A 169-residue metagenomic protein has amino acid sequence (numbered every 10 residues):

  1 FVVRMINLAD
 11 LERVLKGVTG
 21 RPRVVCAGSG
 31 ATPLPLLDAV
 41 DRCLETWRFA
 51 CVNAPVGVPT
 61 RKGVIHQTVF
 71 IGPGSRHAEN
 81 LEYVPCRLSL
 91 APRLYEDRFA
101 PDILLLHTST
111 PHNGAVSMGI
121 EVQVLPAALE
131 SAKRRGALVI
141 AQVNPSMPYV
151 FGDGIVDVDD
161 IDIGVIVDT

Functional and structural regions predicted by a protein language model:
V2-T169: Conserved alpha/beta enzyme-core scaffold
